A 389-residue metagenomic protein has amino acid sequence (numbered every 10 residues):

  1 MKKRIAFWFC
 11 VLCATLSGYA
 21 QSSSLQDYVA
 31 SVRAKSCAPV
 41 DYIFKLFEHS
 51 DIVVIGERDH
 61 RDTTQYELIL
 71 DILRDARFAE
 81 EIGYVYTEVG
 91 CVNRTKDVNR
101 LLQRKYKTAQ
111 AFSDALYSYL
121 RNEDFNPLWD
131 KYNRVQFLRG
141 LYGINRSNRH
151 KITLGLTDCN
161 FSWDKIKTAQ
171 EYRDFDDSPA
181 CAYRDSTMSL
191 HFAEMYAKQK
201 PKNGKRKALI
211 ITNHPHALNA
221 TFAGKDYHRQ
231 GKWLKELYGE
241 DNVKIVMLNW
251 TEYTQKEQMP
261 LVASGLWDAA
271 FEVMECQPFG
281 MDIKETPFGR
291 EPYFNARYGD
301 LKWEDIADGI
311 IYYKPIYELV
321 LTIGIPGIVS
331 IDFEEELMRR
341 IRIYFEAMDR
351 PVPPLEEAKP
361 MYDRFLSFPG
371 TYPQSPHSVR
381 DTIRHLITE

Functional and structural regions predicted by a protein language model:
M1-S24: Bacterial Sec-dependent N-terminal signal peptides
Y19-E389: Structured catalytic-domain cores with a bias toward divalent-metal coordination
